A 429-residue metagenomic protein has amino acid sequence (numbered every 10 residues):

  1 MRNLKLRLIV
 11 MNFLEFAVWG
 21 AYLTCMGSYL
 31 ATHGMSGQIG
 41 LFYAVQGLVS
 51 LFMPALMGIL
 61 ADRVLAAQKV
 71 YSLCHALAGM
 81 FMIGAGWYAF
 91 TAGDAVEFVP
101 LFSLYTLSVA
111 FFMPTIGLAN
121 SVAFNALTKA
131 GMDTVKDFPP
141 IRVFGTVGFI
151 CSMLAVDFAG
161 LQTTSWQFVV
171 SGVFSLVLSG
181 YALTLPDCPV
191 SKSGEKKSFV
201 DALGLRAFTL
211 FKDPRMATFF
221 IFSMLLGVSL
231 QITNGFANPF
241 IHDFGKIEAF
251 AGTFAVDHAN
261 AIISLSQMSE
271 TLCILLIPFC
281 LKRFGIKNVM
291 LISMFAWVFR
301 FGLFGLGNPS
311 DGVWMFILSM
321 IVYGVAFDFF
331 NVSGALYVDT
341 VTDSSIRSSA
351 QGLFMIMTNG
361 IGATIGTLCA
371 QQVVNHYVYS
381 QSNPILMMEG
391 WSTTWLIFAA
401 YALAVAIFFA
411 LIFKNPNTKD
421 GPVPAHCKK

Functional and structural regions predicted by a protein language model:
M1-R2, P186-I221, K246-A251, C427: Juxtamembrane intracellular "pre-TM" segments in multi-pass secondary transporters
M1-S50, R215-A251, H258-A259, N331: Helix-loop boundary and gating motifs at the non-cytosolic
L41-D62, A261-L276: Central cavity-lining transmembrane alpha-helices of secondary-active solute carriers, predominantly the Major
L56, G84-F90, S175-D187, V378 (+1 more regions): Multi-pass alpha-helical transporter architecture, strongest for 12-TM Major Facilitator/SLC carriers used
A67, F158-F174, Q372-A402: A membrane-interface helix-boundary motif in multi-pass transporters
A76-A95, F295-P309: C-terminal ends and interior cores of transmembrane alpha-helices in multi-pass membrane transporters/permeases
T106-F144: Cytoplasmic helix-loop-helix junction between adjacent transmembrane helices in 12-TM secondary transporters
K287-G334: C-terminal transmembrane helical hairpin of 12-TM major facilitator-type secondary transporters
